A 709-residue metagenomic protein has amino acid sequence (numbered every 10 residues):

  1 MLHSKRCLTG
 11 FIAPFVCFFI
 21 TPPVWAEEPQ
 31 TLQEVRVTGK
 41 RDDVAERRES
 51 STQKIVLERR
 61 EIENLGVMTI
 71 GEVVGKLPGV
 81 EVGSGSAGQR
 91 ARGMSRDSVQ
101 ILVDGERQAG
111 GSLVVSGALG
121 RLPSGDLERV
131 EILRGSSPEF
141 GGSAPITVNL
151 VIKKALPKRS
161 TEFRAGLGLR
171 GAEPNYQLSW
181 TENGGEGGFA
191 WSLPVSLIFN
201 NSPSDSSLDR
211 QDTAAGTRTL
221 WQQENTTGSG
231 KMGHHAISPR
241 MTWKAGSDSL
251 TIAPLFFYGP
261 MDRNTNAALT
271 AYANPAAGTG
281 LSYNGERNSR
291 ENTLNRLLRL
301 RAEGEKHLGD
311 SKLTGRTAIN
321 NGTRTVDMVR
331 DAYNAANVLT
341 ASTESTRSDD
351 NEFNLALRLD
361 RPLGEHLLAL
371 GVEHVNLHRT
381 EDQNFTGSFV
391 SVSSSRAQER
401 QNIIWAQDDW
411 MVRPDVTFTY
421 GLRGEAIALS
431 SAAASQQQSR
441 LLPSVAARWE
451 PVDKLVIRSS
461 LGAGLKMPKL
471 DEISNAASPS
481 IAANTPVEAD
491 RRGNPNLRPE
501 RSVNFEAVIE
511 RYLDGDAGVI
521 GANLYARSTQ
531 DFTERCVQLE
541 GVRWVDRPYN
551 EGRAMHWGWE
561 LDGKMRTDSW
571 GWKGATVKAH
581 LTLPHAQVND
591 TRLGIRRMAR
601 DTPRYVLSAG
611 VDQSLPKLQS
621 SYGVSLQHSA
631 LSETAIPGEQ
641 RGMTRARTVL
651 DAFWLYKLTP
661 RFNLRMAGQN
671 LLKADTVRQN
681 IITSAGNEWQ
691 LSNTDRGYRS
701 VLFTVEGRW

Functional and structural regions predicted by a protein language model:
E34-L65, R96-V99: N-terminal periplasmic "start-of-domain" segments of outer-membrane beta-barrel proteins
M68-V73, Q89-R90, L102, G117-G120 (+2 more regions): N-terminal periplasmic accessory domains that precede and gate Gram-negative outer-membrane beta-barrel machines
G71-R107: Extracytoplasmic beta-strand/coil segments of soluble accessory domains associated with Gram-negative outer-membrane
E106-R134: Short acidic/polar hinge/loop motifs at secondary-structure boundaries that mediate gating or recognition
S238-G259, N288-A434, E450, G558-M565 (+1 more regions): Face-selective signature of the C-terminal outer-membrane beta-barrel domain
T293-L297, S348, A397-E399, K454 (+4 more regions): Outer-membrane beta-barrel signature, preferentially recognizing the C-terminal barrel domain of Gram-negative
R413, V519-T529, V545-T634: Gram-negative outer-membrane beta-barrel transporters
L631-E633, L655-W709: C-terminal beta-signal and adjacent terminal beta-strands/loops of Gram-negative outer-membrane beta-barrel proteins
